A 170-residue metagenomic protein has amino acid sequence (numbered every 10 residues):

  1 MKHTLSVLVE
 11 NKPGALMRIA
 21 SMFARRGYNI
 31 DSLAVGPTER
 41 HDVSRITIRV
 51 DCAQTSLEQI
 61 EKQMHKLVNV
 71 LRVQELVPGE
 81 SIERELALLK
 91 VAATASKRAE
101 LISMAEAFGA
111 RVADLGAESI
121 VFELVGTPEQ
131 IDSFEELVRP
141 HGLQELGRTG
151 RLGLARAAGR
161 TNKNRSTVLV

Functional and structural regions predicted by a protein language model:
M1-T4, L8-R45, R49-V170: Long, contiguous binding/interaction regions
